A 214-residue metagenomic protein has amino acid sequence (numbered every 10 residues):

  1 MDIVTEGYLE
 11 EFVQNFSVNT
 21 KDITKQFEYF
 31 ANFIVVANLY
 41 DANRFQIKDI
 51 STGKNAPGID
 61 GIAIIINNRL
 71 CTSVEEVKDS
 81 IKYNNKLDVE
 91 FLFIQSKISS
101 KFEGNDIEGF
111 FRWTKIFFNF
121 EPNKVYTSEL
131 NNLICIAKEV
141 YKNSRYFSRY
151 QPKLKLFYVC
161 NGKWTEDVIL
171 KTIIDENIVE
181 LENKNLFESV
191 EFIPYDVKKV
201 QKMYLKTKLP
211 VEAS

Functional and structural regions predicted by a protein language model:
M1-S214: N-terminal extension/subdomain marker
